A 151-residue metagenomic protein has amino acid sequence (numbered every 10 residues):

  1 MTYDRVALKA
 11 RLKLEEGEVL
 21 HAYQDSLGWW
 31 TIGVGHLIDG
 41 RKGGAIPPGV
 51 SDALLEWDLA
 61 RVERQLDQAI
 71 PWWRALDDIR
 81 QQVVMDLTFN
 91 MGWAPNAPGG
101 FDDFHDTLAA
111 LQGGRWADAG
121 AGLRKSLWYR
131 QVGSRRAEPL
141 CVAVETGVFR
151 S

Functional and structural regions predicted by a protein language model:
M1-H21, H36-G40, V50-L59, E63-D67 (+1 more regions): Long, amphipathic alpha-helical surface segments
R5-V6, P48, A75-D78: Alpha-helix N-capping/helix-start residues
L8, S26-G28, R80: Residues that flank catalytic or metal-binding motifs in active/ligand-binding sites
R11, T31-G33, V83-T88, D118: Structural recognition of the beta-strand scaffold that forms the well-ordered cores of secreted hydrolase catalytic
L20-Y23, D67-R80: Surface-exposed patches in mature extracellular/periplasmic domains of secreted proteins
Q24-G43: Substrate-binding/active-site groove segments that recognize and process beta-1,4-linked N-acetyl-hexosamine
G44-A45, R74, A109: Helix-turn-helix-type domain boundary/helix-start signal
W73-D102: Mid-chain, well-packed structural core segment of small domains
